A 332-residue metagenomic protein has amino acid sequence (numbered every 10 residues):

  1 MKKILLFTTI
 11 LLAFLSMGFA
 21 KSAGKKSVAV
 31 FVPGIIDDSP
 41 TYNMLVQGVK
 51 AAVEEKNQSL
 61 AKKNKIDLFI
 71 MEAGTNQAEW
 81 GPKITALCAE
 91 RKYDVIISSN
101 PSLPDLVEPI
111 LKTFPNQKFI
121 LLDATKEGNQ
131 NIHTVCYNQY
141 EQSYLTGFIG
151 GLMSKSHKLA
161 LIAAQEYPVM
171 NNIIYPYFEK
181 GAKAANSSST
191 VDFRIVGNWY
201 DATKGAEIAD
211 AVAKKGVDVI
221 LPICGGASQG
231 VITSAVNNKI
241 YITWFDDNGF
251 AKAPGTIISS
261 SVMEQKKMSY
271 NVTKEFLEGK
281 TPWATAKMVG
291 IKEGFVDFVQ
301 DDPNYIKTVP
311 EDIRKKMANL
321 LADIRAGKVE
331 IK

Functional and structural regions predicted by a protein language model:
M1-S27: Short, low-complexity disordered leader/linker segments with a strong preference for bacterial N-terminal type II
K21-K332: A residue-level marker of the well-folded mature domains of exported/periplasmic proteins
